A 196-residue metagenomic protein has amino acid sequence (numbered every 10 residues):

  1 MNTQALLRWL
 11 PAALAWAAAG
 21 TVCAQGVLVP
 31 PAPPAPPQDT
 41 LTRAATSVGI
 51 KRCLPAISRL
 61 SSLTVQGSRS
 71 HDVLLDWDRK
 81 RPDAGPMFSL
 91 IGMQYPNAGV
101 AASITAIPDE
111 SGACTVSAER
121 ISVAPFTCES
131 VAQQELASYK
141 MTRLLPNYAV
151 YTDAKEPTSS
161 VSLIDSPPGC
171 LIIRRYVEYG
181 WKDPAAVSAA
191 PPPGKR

Functional and structural regions predicted by a protein language model:
N2-A13: Bacterial N-terminal signal peptides that target proteins for export
V22-G26: Boundary at the C-terminal end of the N-terminal hydrophobic targeting segment
V27-E110, Y176-P184: N-terminal secretory signal peptides
I50-I57, V116-A118, C128, P168-R175: Short, structured motif recognition centered on aromatic/hydrophobic residues
Y95-A149: Long, charged/polar, surface-exposed segments that mediate recognition or autoinhibition
Y151-A154, S160-G169, R174: Short, exposed beta-strand-loop hairpins at the edges of beta-sheets in extracellular/periplasmic proteins
L171-R196: Short, low-complexity, Pro/Ser/Thr/Gly-rich segments in the mature regions of secreted, periplasmic
